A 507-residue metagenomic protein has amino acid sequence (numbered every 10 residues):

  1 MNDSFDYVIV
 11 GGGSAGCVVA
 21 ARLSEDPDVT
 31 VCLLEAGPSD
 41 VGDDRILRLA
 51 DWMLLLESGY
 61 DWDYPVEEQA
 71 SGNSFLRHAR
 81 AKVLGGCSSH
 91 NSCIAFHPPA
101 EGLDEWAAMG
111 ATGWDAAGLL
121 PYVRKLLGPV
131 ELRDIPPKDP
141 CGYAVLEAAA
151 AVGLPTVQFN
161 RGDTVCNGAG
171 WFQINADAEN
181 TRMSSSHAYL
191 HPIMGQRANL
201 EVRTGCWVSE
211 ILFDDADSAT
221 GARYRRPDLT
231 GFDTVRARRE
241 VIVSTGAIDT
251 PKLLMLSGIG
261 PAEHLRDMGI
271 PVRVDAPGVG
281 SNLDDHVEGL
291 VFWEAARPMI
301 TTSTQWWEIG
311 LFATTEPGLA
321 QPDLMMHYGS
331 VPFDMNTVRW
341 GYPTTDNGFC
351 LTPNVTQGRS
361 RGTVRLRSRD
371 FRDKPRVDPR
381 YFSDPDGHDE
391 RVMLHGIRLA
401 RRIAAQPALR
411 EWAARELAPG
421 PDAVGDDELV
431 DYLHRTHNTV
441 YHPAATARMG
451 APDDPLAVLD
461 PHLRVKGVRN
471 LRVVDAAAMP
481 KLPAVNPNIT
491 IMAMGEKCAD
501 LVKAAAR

Functional and structural regions predicted by a protein language model:
M1-Y122, P271-G278, D285-A295: N-terminal glycine-rich phosphate/pyrophosphate-binding loop and immediately adjacent elements
I9, G13-S14, V18, A247-I248 (+2 more regions): Residue-level detector of alpha-helix initiation sites
D26-T30, G37-G42, E210-A216, G221-T304 (+1 more regions): Glycine-rich loop(s) and the adjacent beta-strand/alpha-helix scaffold that form part
L49, A169, D177, R203-D214 (+3 more regions): A glycine-rich dinucleotide-binding beta-alpha-beta segment and adjacent secondary-structure elements that constitute
S92, G102, A107-A219, L290-F292 (+3 more regions): Conserved redox-cofactor binding core of oxidoreductases
P251, M255-Q357, G387-R391, R402-L409 (+5 more regions): Mid-to-C-terminal "cap/lid" subdomains and adjacent gly/pro-rich loops that border and regulate access to redox
F333-R391, L456, P461-P483: Active-site beta-strand/loop architecture of penicillin-binding DD-peptidases
I491-A504: An active-site-proximal "capping" alpha-helix that borders the catalytic cofactor pocket
